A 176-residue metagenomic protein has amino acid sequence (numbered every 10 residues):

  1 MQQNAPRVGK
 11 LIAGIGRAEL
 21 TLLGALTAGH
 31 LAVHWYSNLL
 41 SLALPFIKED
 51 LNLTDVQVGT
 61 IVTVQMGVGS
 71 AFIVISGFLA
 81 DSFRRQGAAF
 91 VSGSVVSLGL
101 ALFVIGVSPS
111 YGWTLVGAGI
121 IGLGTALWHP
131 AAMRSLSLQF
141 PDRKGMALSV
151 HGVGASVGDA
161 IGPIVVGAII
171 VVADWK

Functional and structural regions predicted by a protein language model:
A25-D55, S76: Extracytoplasmic
L26, G112-A118: Short hydrophobic/alpha-helical segments at membrane-entry points of transmembrane helices in Major Facilitator
H34, N38, G122-P130, A160: Small-residue-rich segments within alpha-helical transmembrane domains of MFS-like 12-TM solute carriers
N38, M66-V74, D159-A160: Residue-level signature of mid-helix packing/kink "hotspots" within the transmembrane helices of 12-pass Major
I47-K48, L79-A80, A168-A173: Interfacial helix-cap and linker-helix signal at transmembrane-aqueous boundaries of multi-pass secondary transporters
A71-P109: Conserved MFS/SLC helix-loop-helix module at the cytosolic interface between two early adjacent transmembrane helices
G117-G154: Cytoplasmic helix-loop-helix junction between adjacent transmembrane helices in 12-TM secondary transporters
A155-K176: Helix-loop-helix hairpin linking two adjacent transmembrane segments in secondary transporters
